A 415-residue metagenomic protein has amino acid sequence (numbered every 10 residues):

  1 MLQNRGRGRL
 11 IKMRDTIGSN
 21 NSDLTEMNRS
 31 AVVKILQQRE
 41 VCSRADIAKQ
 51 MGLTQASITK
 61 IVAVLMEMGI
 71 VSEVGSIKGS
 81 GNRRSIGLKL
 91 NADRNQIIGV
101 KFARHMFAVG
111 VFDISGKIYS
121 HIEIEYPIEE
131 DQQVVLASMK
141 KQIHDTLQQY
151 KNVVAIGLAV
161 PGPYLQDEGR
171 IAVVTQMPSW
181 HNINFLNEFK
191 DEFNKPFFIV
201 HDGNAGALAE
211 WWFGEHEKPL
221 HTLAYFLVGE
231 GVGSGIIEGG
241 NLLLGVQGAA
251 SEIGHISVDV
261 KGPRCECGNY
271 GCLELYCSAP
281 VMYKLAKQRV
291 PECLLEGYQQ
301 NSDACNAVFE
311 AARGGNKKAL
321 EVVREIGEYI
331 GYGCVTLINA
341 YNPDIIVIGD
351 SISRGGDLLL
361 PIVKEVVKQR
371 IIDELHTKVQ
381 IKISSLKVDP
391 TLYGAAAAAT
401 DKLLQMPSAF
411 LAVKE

Functional and structural regions predicted by a protein language model:
M1-V153, F193, K261, N269 (+1 more regions): ATP-binding/phosphotransfer module of carbohydrate and carboxylate kinases, centering on a glycine-rich
Q38-R39, S115, M177, F213 (+1 more regions): Short helix-capping/turn signature of helix-turn-helix
I97-K101, V153-G157, L223-L227, G233-G235: Short glycine-aspartate micro-motif
D113, Q166, I237-E238: Short, acidic, Ser/Thr-enriched surface-loop or helix-capping motifs
I118-H144, Q148-T222, L358-Q369: Glycine-rich phosphate-binding loop and adjoining helix at the ATP-binding site of ATP-dependent phosphoryl-transfer
H121-E123, D131-V135, H181, F185-G203 (+1 more regions): Glycine/GP-enriched mid-protein hinge/lid loop-to-helix segment characteristic of carbohydrate kinases
P163-Q166, A205-L208, G233-S234, L243 (+2 more regions): Short, active-site-adjacent cap segments at secondary-structure transitions
